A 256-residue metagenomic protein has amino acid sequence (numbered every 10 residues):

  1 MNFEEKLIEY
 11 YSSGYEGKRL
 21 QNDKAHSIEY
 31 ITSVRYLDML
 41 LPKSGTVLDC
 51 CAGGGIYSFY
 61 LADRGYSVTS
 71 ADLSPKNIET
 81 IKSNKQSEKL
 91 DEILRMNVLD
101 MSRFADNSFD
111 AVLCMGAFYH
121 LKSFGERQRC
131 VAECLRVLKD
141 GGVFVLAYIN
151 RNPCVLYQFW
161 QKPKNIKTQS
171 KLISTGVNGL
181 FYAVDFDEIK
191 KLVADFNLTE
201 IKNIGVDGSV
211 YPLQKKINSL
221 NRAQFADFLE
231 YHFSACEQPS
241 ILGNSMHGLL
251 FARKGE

Functional and structural regions predicted by a protein language model:
M1-K43, I56, Y60: Conserved class I S-adenosyl-L-methionine
S44-G53: Conserved class I S-adenosyl-L-methionine
I56-D100: Class I SAM-dependent methyltransferase SAM/SAH-binding core
S102-V112: A short acidic, Gly/Pro-enriched loop at the edge of an enzyme's catalytic core that lines a small-molecule cofactor
L121, I173-E188: Acceptor-substrate binding/catalytic loop of class I
Q128-D140: A short glycine-rich, Lys/Arg-flanked "PGG" loop and its adjoining helix->strand segment in the class I
V143-Q169: Conserved class I S-adenosyl-L-methionine
K202-E256: A C-terminal cap/extension of S-adenosyl-L-methionine-dependent methyltransferases that defines the acceptor-substrate
